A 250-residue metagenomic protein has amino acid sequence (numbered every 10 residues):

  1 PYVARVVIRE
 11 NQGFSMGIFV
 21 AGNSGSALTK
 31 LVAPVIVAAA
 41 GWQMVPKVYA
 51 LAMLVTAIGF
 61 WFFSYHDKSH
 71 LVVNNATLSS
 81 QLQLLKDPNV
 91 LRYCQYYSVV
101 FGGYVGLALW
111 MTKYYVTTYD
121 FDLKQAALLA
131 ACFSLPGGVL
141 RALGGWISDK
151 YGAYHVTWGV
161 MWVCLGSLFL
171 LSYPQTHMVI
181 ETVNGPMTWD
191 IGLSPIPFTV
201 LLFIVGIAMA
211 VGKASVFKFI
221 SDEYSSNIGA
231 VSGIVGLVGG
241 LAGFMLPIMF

Functional and structural regions predicted by a protein language model:
P1-G22: Cytoplasmic helix-loop-helix junction between adjacent transmembrane helices in 12-TM secondary transporters
P1-V7, A210-Y224: Intracellular juxtamembrane helix-capping segments at the cytosolic ends of symmetry-related transmembrane helices
I18-S64: Helix-loop-helix hairpin linking two adjacent transmembrane segments in secondary transporters
Y65-C94: Juxtamembrane intracellular "pre-TM" segments in multi-pass secondary transporters
P88-V139: Extracytoplasmic gate region of multi-pass secondary transporters
L140-G152: Helix-to-loop junctions at the C-terminal end of transmembrane segments in multipass secondary transporters
Y154-V216: C-terminal transmembrane helical hairpin of 12-TM major facilitator-type secondary transporters
S226-F250: A late C-terminal transmembrane helix in Major Facilitator Superfamily
